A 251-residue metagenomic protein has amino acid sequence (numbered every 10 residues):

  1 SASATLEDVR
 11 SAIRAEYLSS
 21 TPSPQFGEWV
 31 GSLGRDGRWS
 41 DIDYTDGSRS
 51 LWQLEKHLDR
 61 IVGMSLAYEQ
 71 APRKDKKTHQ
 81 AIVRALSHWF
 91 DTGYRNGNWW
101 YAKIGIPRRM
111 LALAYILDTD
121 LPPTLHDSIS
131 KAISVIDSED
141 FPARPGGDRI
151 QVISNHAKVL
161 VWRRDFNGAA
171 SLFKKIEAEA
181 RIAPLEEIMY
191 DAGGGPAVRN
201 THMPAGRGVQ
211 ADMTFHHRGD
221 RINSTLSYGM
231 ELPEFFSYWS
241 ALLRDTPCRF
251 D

Functional and structural regions predicted by a protein language model:
S1-T21: Intrinsically disordered, low-structural-confidence terminal and linker regions
S11, A15, S23, G27 (+1 more regions): Short amphipathic alpha-helical segments
T21-P22, P72: Short, flexible coil/linker elements and helix-boundary hinge sites characteristic of intrinsically disordered
E28-D251: Aromatic-lined, polymer-binding surfaces characteristic of secreted/periplasmic polysaccharide-degrading enzymes
